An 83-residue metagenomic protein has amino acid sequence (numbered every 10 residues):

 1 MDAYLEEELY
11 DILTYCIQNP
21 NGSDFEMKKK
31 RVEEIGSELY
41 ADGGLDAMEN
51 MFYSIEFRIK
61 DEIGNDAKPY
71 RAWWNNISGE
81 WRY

Functional and structural regions predicted by a protein language model:
M1-L13, K28-R31: Short amphipathic alpha-helical heptad-repeat segments
M1-Y4, E26, I59, K68: Generic alpha-helical structural signal
Y10, T14-I17, G36-S37: Amphipathic alpha-helical repeat scaffolds
I17-E26, L45: Charged, low-complexity interaction regions
D24-E34, N50-Y53: Short, charged, amphipathic alpha-helical segments
E34-N50: Amphipathic alpha-helical coiled-coil segments
N50-Y83: Amphipathic alpha-helical binding modules
